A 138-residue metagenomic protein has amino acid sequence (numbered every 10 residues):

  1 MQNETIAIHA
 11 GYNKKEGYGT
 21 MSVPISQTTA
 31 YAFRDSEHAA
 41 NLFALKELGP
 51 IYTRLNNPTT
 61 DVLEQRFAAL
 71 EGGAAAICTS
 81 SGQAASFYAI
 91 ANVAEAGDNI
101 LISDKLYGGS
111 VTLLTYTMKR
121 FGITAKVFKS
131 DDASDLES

Functional and structural regions predicted by a protein language model:
M1-N57, Q65: N-terminal "arm"/small-domain region of PLP-dependent enzymes with the aminotransferase-like
D35-F87, T112-Y116: Conserved N-terminal alpha-helix of the aminotransferase class I/II PLP-enzyme fold
Y52-T53, C78-T79, S103-D104, A125-K129: Glycine- and other small-residue-rich loops at beta-strand/loop junctions that grip anionic moieties
E64, A89-I90, G97, L136: Generic hydrophobic/aromatic pocket-lining and core-packing "Φ" positions
G72-G73, N99, A133: Well-ordered alpha/beta subsegment
N92-S110, F128: Conserved PLP-anchoring active-site segment centered on the Schiff-base-forming lysine
T112-S138: PLP-dependent aminotransferase-class I/II
